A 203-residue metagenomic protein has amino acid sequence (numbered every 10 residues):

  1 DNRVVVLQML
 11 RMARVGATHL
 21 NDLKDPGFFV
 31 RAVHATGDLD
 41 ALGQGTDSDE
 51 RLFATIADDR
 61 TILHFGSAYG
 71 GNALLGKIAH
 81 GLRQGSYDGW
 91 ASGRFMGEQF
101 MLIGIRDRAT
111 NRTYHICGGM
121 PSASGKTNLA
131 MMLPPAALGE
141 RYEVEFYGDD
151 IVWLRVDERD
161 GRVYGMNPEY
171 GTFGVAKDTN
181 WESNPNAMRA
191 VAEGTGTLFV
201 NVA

Functional and structural regions predicted by a protein language model:
D1-S124, P134-A203: Conserved internal helical-beta-strand scaffold that buttresses enzyme catalytic cores
L129: Hydrophobic positions on the alpha1 helix immediately C-terminal to the Walker A/P-loop
